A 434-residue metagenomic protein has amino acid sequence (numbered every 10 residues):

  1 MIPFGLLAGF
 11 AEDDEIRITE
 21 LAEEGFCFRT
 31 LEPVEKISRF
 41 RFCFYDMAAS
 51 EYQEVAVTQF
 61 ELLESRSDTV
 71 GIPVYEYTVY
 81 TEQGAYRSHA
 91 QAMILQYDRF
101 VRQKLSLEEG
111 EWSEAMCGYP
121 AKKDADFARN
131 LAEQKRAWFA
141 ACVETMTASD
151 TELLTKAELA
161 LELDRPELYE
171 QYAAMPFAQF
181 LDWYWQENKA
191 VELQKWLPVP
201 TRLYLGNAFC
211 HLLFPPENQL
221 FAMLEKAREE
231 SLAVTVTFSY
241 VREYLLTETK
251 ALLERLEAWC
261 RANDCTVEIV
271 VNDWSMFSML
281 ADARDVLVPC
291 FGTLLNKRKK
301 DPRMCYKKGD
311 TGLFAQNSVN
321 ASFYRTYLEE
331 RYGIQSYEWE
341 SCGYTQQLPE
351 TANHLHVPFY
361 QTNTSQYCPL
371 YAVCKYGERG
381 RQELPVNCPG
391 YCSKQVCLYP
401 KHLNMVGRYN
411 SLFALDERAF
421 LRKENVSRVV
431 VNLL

Functional and structural regions predicted by a protein language model:
I2-A11, K36-E51: Short conserved beta-strand and strand-loop elements enriched in small hydrophobics with frequent Asp/Gly
L7, D13, E23-G25, R29-E32 (+4 more regions): Active-site pocket-lining/capping segments in soluble small-molecule metabolic enzymes
E15-I18, Q53-R66: Short beta-strand-centered aromatic/proline hotspots
E23-E24, L63-G71: Short, conserved beta-turn/loop elements at beta-strand boundaries and strand-helix junctions
